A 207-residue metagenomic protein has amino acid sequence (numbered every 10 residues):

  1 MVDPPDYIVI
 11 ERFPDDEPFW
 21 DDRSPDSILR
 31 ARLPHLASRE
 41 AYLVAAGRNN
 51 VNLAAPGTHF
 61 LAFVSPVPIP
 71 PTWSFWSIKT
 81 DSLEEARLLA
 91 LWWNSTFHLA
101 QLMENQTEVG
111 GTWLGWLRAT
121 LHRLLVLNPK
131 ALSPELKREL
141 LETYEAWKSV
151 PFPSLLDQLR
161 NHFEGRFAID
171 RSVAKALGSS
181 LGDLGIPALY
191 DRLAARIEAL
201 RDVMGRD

Functional and structural regions predicted by a protein language model:
M1-E142, A146: Polybasic, glycine- and aromatic-enriched phosphate-binding surface used to engage nucleic acids
N128-D207: Non-catalytic DNA-recognition/assembly elements of restriction-modification systems
